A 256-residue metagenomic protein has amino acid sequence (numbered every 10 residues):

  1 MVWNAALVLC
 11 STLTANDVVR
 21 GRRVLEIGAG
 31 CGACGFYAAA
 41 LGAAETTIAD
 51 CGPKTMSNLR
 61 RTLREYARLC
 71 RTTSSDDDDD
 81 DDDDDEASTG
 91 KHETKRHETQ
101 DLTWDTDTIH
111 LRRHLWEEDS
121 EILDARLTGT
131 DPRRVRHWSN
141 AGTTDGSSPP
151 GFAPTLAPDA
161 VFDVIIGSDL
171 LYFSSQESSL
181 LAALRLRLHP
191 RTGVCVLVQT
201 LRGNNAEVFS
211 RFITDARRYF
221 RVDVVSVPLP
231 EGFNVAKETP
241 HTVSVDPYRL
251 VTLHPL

Functional and structural regions predicted by a protein language model:
M1-L256: S-adenosylmethionine-dependent methyltransferases
